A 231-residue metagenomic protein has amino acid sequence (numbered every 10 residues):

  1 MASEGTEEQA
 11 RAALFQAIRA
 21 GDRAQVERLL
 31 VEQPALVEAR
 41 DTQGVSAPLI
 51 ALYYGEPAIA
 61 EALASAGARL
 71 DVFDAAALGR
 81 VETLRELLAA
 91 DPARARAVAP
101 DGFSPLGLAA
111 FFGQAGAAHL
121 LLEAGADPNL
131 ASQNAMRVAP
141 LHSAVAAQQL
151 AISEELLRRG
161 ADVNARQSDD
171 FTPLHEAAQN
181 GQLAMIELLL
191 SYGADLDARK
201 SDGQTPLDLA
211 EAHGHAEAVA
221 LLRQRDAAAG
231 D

Functional and structural regions predicted by a protein language model:
A2-A13, A60-D74, R159, S191-Y192 (+2 more regions): Ankyrin-repeat-protein effector appendages
A2-R40, G79-V98, P105: N-terminal segments that cap or nucleate solenoid repeat domains
Q16-G21, I50-E56, D74-R80, L108-Q114 (+3 more regions): Ankyrin repeat A-helix N-terminal signature
D22-L30, E56-A64, R80-L88, Q114-L122 (+3 more regions): Ankyrin repeat structural motif
P34-A35, G67-A68, P92-A93, A126 (+3 more regions): Ankyrin-repeat C-terminal turn/loop position
E38, A95-R96, N129-A131, N164 (+1 more regions): Ankyrin-repeat junction/capping positions
D41, A99, S132-N134, Q167 (+1 more regions): Ankyrin repeat boundary/linker residues
